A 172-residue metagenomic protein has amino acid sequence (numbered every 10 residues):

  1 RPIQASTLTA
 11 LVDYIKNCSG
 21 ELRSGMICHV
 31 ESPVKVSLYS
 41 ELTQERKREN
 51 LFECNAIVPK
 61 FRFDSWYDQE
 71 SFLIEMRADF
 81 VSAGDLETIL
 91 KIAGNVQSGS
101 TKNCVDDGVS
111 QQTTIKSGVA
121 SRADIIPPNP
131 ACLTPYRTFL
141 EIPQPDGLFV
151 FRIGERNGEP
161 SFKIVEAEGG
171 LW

Functional and structural regions predicted by a protein language model:
R1-E75, G99-W172: C-terminal assembly and membrane-engagement modules of membrane-active proteins
D68-I89: Membrane-penetrating hydrophobic segments
L86-S100: Membrane-active amphipathic alpha-helices enriched in small hydrophobic residues
